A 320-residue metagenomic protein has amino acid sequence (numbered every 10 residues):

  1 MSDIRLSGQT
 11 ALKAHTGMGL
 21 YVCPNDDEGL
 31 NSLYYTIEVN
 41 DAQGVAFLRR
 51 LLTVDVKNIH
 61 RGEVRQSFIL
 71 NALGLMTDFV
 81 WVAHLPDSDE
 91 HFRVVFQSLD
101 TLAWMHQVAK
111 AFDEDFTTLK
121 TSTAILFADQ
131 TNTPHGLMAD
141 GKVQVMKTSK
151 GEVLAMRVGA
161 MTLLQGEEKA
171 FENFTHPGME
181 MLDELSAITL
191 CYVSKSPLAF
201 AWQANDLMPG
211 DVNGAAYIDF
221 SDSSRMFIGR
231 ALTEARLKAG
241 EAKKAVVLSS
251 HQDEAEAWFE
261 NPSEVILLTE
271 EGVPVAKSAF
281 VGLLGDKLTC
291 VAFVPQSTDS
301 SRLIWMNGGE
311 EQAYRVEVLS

Functional and structural regions predicted by a protein language model:
M1-L70, G74-L75: Acidic, proline/glycine-enriched N-terminal capping motif
S2-D27, N31-L33, A83-S320: Conserved, structured C-terminal
A72-S88: Long, hydrophobic/aromatic-enriched structural stretches that serve as scaffold segments
